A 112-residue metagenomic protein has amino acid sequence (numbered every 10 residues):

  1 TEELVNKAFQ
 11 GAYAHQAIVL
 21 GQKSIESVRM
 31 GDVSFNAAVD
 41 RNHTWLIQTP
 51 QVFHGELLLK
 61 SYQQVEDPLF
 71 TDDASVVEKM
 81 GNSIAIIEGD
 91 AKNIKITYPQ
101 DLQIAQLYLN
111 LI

Functional and structural regions predicted by a protein language model:
T1-I87: Conserved core of the sugar-phosphate nucleotidyltransferase
G89-A91: Short Gly/Ser/Thr- and Asp/Glu-enriched loop/turn motifs at secondary-structure junctions
N93-I112: Hydrophobic helical membrane-anchoring modules
